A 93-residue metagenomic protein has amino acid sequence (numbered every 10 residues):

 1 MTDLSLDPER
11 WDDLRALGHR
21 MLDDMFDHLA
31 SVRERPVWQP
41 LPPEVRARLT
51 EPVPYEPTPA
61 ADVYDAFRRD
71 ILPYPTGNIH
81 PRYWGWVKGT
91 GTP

Functional and structural regions predicted by a protein language model:
M1-P93: N-terminal entrance/gating region of PLP-dependent enzymes' catalytic architecture
